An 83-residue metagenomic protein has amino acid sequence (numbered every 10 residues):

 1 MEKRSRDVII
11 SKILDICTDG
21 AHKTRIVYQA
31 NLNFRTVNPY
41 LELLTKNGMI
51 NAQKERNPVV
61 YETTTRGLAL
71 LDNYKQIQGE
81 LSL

Functional and structural regions predicted by a protein language model:
M1-S11: Short alpha-helical segments that sit at the start of domains
C17-H22: Short capping segments at the starts of secondary-structure elements
K23-T24, R35: Residues within helix-turn-helix
R25-Q29: A short acidic, leucine-rich amphipathic alpha-helix
L32-K46: Short amphipathic alpha-helical interaction segments
T45-E55: A short, conserved structural fragment
R56-Y74: Basic, amphipathic "hinge/linker" alpha-helix immediately C-terminal to the N-terminal HTH DNA-binding motif
K75-L83: Amphipathic alpha-helical dimerization/coiled-coil segments that flank or bridge DNA-binding/regulatory modules
